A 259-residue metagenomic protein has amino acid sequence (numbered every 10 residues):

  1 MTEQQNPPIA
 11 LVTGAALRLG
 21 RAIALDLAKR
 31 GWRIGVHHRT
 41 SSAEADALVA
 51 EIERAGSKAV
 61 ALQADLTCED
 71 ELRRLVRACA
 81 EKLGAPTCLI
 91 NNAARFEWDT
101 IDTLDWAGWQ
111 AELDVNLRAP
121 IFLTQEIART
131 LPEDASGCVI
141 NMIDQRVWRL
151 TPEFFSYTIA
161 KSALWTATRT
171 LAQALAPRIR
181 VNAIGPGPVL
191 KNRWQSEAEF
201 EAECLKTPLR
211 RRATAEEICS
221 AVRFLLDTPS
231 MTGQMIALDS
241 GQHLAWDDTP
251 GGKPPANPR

Functional and structural regions predicted by a protein language model:
A16-L17: Conserved glycine-rich cofactor-binding loop
W32-D46: Conserved glycine-rich Rossmann-like NAD(P)H-binding loop of the short-chain dehydrogenase/reductase
T100-I101, D105-L113, E203: Substrate-binding pocket helix/loop in short-chain dehydrogenase/reductase
C138-A163, T168-A176, P188, Q242: Catalytic loop of short-chain dehydrogenase/reductase
L175-V189, M231-L238: Conserved Rossmann-fold SDR core element
T207-I218: A conserved structural motif in NAD(P)-dependent oxidoreductases
E216-L238, H243-L244: C-terminal substrate-recognition "lid" of short-chain dehydrogenase/reductases
